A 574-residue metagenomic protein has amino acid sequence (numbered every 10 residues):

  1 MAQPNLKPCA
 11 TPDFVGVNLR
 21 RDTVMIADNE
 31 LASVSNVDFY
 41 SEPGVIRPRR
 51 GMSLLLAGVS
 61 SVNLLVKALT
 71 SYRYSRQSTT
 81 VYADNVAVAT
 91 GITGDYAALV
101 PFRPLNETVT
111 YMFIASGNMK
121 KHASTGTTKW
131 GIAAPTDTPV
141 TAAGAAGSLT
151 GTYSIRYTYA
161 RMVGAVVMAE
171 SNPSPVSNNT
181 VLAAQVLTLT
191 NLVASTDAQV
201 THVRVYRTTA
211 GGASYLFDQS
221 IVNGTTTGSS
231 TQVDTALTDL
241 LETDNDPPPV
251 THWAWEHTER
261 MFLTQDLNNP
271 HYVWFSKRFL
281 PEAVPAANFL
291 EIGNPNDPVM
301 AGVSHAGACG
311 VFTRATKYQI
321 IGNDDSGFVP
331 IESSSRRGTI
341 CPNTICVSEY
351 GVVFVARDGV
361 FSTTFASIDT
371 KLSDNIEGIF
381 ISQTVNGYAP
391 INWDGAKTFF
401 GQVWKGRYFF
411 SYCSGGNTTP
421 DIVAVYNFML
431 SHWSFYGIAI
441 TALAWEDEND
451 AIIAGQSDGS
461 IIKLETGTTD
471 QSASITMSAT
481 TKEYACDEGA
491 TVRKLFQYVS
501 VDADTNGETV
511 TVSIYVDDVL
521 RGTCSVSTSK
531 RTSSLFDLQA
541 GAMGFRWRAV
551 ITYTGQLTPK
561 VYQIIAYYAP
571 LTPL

Functional and structural regions predicted by a protein language model:
M1-T110, A184, D297, R336-I340 (+2 more regions): Beta-sheet repeat architectures centered on beta-propellers
A2-N5, P12, V88-N269, L280-F289 (+1 more regions): Disordered, low-complexity "stalk" and linker segments at domain junctions of extracellular and cell-surface proteins
S78-T79, G117-N118, T258, L267 (+6 more regions): Surface-exposed loop/turn positions within WD40 beta-propeller blades
D84-V86, S124-T125, M162, T208-A210 (+6 more regions): Inter-blade boundary loops/turns of WD-repeat beta-propellers
F113, W255-T264, V303-T313, V353-V355 (+1 more regions): Hydrophobic core segments of beta-strands in well-ordered, beta-rich domains
K120-K121, P270-H271, K317, V360 (+1 more regions): Structural signal for beta-propeller blades
M300-Y318, T339-V352, R357-D358: Beta-propeller domains
C309-S334: Surface-exposed extracellular loop regions of Gram-negative outer-membrane beta-barrel proteins
